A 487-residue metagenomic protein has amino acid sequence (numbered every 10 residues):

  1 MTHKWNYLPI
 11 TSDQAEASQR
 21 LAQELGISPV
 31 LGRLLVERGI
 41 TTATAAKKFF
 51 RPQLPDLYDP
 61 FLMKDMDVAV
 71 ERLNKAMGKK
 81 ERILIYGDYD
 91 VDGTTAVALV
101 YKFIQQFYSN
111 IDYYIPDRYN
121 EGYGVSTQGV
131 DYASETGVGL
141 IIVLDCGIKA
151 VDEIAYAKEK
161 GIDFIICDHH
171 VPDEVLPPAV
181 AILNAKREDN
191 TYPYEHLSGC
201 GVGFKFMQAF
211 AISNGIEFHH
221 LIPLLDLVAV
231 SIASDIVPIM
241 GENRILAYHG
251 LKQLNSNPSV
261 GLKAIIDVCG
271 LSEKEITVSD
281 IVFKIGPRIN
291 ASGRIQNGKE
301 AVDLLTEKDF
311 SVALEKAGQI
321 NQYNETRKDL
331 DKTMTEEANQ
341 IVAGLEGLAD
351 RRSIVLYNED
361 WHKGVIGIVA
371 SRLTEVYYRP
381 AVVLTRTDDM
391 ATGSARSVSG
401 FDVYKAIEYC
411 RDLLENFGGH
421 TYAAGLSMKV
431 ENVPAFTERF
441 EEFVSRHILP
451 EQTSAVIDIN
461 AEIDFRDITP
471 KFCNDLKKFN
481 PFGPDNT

Functional and structural regions predicted by a protein language model:
T2, I10-L140, K160-G161, A211-N432 (+2 more regions): Hydrophobic helix-and-loop "lid/oligomerization" segment in the mid-to-C-terminal part of catalytic domains
S12-Q14, N120, E188-T191, R466-I468: A short acidic, often aromatic-flanked loop/helix-cap motif at beta-alpha or helix-coil junctions that lines enzyme
L99, V175-I216, L221-A233: Short alpha-helices
V138-L144, A181, R187-V202, A406-N416: Short, basic, helix/turn surface patches
L144-L197: Histidine/acidic-residue-rich, glycine-tolerant segments that coordinate divalent metal ions
S259, S445-T487: A contiguous loop/helix-start segment that scaffolds small-molecule binding in enzyme catalytic cores
R411-E415, F443-L449: A common structural junction motif
